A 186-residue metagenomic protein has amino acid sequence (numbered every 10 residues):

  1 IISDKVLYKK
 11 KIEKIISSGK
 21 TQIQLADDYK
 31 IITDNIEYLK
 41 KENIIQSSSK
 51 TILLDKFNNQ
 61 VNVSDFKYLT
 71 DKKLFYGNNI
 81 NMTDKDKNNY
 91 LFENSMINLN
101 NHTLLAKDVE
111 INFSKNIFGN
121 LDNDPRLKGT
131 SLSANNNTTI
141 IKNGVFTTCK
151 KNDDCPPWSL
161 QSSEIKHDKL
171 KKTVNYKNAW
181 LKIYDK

Functional and structural regions predicted by a protein language model:
I1-K186: Structural signature for solvent-exposed beta-strand/loop edge elements and short helix-capping sites, enriched
